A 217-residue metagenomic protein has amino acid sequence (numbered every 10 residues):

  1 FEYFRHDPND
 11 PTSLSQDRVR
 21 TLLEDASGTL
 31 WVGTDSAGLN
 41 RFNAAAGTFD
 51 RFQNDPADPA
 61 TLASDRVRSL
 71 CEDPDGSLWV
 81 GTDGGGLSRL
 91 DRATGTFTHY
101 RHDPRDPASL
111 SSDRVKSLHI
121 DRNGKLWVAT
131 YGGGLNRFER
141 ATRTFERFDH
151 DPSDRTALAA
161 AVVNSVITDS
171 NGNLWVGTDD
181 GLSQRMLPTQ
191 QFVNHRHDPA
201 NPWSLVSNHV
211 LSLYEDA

Functional and structural regions predicted by a protein language model:
F1-A217: Carboxylate-rich, polar loop motifs that coordinate divalent cations or form catalytic acidic clusters
